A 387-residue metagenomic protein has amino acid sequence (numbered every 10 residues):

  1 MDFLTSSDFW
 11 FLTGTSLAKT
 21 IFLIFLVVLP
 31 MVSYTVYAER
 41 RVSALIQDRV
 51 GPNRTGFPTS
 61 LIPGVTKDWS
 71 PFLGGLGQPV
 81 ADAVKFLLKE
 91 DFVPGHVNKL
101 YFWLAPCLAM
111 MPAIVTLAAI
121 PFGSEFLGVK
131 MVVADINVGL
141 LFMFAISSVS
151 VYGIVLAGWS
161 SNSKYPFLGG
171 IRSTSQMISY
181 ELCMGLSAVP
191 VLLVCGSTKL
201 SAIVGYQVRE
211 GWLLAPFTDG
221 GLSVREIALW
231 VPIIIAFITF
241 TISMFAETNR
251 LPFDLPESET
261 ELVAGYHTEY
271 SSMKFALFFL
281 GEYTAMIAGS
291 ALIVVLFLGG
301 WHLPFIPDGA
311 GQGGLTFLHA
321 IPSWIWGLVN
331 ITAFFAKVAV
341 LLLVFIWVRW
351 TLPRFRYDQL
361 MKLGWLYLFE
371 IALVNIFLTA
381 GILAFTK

Functional and structural regions predicted by a protein language model:
M1-K387: Selective transmembrane helix interface/packing segments
